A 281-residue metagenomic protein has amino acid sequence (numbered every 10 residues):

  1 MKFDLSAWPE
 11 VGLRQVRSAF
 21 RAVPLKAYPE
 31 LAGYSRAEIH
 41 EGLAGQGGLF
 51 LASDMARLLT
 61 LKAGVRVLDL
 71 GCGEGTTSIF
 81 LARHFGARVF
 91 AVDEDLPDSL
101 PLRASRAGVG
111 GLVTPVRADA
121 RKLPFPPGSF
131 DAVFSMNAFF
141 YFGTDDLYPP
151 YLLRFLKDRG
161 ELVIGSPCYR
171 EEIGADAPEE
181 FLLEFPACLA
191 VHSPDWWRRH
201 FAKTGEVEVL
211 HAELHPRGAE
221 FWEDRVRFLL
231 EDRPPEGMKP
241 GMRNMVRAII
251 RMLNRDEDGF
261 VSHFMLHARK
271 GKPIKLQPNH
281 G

Functional and structural regions predicted by a protein language model:
M1-L59: Conserved class I S-adenosyl-L-methionine
L68, E74-K122: Class I SAM-dependent methyltransferase SAM/SAH-binding core
R121-A132: A short acidic, Gly/Pro-enriched loop at the edge of an enzyme's catalytic core that lines a small-molecule cofactor
A132-T144: A short SAM/SAH-binding and catalytic strip from SAM-dependent methyltransferases
D146-E161: A short glycine-rich, Lys/Arg-flanked "PGG" loop and its adjoining helix->strand segment in the class I
P167-C188: Short, glycine-/aromatic-enriched active-site segment of Class I SAM-dependent methyltransferases
L189-G205: Short alpha-helix
H211-G281: Conserved Class I S-adenosyl-L-methionine
